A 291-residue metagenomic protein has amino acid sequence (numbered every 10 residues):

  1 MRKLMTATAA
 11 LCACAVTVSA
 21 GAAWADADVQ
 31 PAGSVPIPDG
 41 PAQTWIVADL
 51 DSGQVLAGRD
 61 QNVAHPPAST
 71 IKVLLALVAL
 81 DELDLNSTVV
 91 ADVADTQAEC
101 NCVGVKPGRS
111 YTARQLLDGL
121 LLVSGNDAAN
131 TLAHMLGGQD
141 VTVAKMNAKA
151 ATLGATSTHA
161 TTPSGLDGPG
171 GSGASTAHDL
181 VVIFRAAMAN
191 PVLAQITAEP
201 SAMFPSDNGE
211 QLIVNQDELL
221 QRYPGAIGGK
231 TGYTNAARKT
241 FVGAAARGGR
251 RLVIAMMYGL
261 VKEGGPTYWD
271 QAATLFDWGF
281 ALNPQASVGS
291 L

Functional and structural regions predicted by a protein language model:
M1-D26: Secretory targeting and sorting signals
T8-A10, T96-A98, L212: Secretory pathway export signals and precursors
W24-H178, V182, M188-P191: Active-site-adjacent loops and short helices of periplasmic peptidoglycan-processing enzymes
D28-A42, G138-L291: Penicillin-recognizing serine hydrolase domain
